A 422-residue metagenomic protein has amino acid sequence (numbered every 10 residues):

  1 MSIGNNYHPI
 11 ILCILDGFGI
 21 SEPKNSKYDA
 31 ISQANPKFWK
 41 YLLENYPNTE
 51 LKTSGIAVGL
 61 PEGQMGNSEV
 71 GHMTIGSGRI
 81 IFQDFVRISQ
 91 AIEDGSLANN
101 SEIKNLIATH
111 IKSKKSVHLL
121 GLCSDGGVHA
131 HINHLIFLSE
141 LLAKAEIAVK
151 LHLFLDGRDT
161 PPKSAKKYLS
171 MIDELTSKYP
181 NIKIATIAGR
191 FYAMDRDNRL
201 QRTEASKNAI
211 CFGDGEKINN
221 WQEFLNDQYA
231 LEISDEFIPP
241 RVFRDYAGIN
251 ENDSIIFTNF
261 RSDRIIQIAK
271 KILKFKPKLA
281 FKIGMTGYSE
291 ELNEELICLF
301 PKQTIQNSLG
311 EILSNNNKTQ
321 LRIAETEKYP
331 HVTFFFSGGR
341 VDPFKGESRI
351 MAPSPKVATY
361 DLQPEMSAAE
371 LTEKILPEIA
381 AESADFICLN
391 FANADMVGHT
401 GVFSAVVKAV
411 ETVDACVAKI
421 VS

Functional and structural regions predicted by a protein language model:
S2-I11, G19-F191, Q201, A205 (+4 more regions): Active-site nucleophile/metal-coordination loop of metallo-enzymes that catalyze phosphate/sulfate and related
Y7-P9, I375-D395: Active-site regions of oxyanion-processing enzymes, predominantly non-cytosolic
L12-I14, H118-L120, I256-F257, I283 (+1 more regions): Structural motif
I75, I80-A91, L119, I350-Q363 (+1 more regions): Gly-rich Lys/Arg/Thr-decorated short loops/hinges at beta-loop-alpha junctions or inter-strand turns that position
I136-A145, A369-I379, D395-S422: A long, amphipathic alpha-helix that forms part of the scaffold/cap immediately adjacent to metal-dependent active
T160-K163, K167-N250, D263, K276-K278: Long, well-ordered, tryptophan-enriched scaffold segments
I238-R322: Segments forming glycine/polar-rich beta-alpha architectures that bind adenosine-containing cofactors
T319-E378: Metal-dependent catalytic core segments for phosphate chemistry
